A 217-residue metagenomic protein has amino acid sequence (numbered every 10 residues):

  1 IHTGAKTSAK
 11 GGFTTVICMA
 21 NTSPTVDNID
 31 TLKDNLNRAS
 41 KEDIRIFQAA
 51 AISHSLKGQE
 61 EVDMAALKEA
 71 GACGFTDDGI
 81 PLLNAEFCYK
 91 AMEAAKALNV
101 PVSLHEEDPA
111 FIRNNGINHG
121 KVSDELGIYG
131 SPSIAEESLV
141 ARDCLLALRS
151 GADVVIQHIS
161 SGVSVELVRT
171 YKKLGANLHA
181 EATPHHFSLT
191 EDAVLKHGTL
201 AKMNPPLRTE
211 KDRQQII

Functional and structural regions predicted by a protein language model:
I1-A39: Metal-associated gating/positioning segment near the N- to mid-region
F13-C18, R45-F47, H119-I128: Gly-rich Lys/Arg/Thr-decorated short loops/hinges at beta-loop-alpha junctions or inter-strand turns that position
N21-T25, I52-S55, P81-L82: Short histidine/acidic/glycine/proline-rich micro-motifs that form metal- and phosphate-coordinating active-site loops
N28-D30, I44-I46, A95-V100: Short acidic, glycine/proline-enriched helix-loop-strand junctions
N35-K41, M64-E69: Acidic (Asp/Glu)-rich catalytic clusters
N37-I52: A glycine-rich helix N-cap at a beta->alpha junction
S55-E61: Structural motif
E61-I217: Histidine/acidic residue-rich metal-binding segments in metalloenzymes
